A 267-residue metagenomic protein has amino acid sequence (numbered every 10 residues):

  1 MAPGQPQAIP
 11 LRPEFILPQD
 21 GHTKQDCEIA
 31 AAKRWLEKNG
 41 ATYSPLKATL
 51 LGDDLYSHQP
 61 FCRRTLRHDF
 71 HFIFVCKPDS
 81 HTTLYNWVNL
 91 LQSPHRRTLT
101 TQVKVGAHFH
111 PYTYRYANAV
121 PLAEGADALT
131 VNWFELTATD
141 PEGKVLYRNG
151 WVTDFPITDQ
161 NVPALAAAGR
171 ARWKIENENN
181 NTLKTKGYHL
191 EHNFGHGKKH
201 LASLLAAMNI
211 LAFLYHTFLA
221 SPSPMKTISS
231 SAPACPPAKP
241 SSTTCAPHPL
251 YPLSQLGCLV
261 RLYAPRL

Functional and structural regions predicted by a protein language model:
M1-Q7, D140-K144, T185: Short acidic-glycine loop/turn motifs at beta-strand connectors
M1-R63, H68-F70: Conserved, well-structured functional cores that handle cations and Mg-NTP chemistry
P13-A41, I73, T82, V88-Q102 (+2 more regions): Hydrophobic, well-ordered secondary-structure segments that either form specific early membrane-associated helices used
C27, Q160, A202, A206: Conserved active-site and cofactor/substrate-binding residues in soluble primary-metabolism enzymes
A32, L50-L55, F72, W151 (+2 more regions): Short, conserved catalytic/metal-binding motifs centered on acidic residues
K77-R172: An anionic, glycine-rich sequence signature occurring as long contiguous blocks
T100, T113, K184-L267: A short, flexible helix-boundary coil/loop motif
D159-F194: Short amphipathic alpha-helical "interface-anchor" segments enriched in bulky aromatics
